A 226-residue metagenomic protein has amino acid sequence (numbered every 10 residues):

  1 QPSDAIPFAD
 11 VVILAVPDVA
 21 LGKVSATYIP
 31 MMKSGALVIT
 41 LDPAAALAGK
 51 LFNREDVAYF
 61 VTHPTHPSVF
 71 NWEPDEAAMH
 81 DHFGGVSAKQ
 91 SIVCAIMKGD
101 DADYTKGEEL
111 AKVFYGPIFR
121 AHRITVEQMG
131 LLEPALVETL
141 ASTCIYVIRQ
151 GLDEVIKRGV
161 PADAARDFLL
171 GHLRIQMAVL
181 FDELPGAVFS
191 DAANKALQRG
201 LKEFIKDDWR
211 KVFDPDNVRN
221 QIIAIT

Functional and structural regions predicted by a protein language model:
P2-F52: Rossmann-fold NAD(P) dinucleotide-binding segment
V11-I13, S91-A95, V137-E138: Short glycine-rich or small-residue beta-strand-to-loop segments that form or flank ligand, phosphate, metal/Fe-S
L41-E133: Rossmann-fold dinucleotide-binding core
A88, I156-T226: NAD(P)-dependent Rossmann-like dehydrogenase/reductase catalytic/cofactor-binding core
I124-Q128, Y146, R166: Metal-ion/cofactor- or nucleotide/acyl-coenzyme-handling active-site neighborhoods
E133-S142: A short glycine-threonine-serine/GTX helix/turn-capping micro-motif
S142-I148: Short acidic alpha-helix initiation/capping motifs at coil-to-helix transition points, especially at protein N-termini
R149-I156: Amphipathic alpha-helical segments within well-ordered protein domains
